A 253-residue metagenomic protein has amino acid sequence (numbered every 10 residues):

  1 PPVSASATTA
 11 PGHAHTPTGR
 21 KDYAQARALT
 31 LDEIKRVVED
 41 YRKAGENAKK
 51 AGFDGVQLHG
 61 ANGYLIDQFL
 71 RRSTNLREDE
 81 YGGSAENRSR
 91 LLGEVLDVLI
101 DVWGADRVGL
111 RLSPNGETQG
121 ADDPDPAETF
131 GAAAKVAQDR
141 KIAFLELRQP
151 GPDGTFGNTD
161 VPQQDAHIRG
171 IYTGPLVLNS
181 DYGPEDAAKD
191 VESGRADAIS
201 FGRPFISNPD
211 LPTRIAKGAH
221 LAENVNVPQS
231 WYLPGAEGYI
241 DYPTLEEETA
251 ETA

Functional and structural regions predicted by a protein language model:
P1-A253: Flavin-dependent oxidoreductase catalytic cores
